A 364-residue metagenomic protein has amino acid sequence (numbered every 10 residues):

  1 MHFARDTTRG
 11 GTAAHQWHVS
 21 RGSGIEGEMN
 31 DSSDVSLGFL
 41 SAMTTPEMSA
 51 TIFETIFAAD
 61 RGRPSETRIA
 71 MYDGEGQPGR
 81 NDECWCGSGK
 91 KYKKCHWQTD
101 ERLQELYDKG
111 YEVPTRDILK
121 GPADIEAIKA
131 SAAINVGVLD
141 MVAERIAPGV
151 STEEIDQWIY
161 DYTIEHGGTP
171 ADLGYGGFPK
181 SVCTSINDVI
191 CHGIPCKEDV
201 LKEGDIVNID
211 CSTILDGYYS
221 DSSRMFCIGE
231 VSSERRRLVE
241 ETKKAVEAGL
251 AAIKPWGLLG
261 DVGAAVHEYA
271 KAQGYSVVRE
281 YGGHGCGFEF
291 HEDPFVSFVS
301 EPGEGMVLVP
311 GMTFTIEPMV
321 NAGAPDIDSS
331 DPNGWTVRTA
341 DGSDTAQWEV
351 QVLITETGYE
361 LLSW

Functional and structural regions predicted by a protein language model:
H2-T12, Q16-I25, M29-I118: Acidic/negatively charged segments and metal-coordination signatures
F3, M48, G79-R80, S88-K94 (+1 more regions): Active-site neighborhoods and metal-handling regions in enzymes and metal-associated proteins
